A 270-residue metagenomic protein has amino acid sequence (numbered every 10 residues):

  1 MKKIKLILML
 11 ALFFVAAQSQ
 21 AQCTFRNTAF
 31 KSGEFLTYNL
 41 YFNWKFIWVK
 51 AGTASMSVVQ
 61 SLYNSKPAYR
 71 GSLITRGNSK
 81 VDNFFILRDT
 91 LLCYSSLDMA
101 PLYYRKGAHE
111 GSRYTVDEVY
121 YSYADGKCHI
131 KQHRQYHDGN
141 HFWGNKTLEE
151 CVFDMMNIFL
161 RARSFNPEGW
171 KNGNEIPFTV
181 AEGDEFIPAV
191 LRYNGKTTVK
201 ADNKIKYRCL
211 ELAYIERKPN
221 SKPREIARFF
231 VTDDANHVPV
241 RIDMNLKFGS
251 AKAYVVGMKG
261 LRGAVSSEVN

Functional and structural regions predicted by a protein language model:
M1-L6: Positively charged n-region of N-terminal signal peptides that target proteins for export
I7-A16: Bacterial N-terminal signal peptides
L12-F13, A29, L62, I158: Intrinsic disorder/low-structure terminal segments
A17-A21: Sec/Tat signal peptide C-region and signal peptidase I cleavage site
Q22-Y123, F165-N270: Acidic, serine/threonine-rich low-complexity disordered tracts
Y123-E182: Active-site/ligand-binding surface loops and adjacent short beta/alpha elements that line catalytic pockets across
